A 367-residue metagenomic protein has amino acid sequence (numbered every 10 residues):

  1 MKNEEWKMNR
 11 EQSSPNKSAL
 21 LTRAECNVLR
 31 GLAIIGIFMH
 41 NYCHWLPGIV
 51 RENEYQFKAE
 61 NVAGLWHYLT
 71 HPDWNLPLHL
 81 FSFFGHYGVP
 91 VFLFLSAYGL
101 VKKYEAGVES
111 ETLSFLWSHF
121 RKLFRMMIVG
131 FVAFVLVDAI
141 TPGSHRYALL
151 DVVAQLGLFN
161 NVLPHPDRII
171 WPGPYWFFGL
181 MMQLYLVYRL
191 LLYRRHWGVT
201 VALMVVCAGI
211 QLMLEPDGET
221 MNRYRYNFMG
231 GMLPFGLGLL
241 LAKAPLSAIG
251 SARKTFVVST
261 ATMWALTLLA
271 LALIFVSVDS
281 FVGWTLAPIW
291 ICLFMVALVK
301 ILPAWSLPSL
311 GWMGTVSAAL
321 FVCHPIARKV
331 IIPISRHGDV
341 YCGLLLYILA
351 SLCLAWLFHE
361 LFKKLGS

Functional and structural regions predicted by a protein language model:
K2-A208, R336-S367: Membrane-cytosol interface segments of multi-pass membrane proteins, especially ER/Golgi lipid-handling enzymes
I210-A319, C323-Y347: Alpha-helical transmembrane segments and terminal signal-anchor/GPI-anchor hydrophobic tails, characterized by long
